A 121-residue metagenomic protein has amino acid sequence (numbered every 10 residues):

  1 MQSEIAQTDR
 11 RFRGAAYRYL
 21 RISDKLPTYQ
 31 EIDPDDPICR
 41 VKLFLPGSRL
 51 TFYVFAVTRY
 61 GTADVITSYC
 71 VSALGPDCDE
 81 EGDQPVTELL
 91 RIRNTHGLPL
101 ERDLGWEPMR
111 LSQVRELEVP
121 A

Functional and structural regions predicted by a protein language model:
M1-P46, P120-A121: N-terminal domain-onset segments
D9, D24, D33-D36, D64 (+3 more regions): Acidic-enriched, low-complexity/disordered segments with a strong bias for Aspartate over Glutamate
Y17, D24, R49, V57-T58 (+1 more regions): Short linear sequence elements within intrinsically disordered, low-complexity coil regions
R40-Y60: Hydrophobic/aromatic-rich, well-ordered segments within soluble, folded domains that form packed cores
V54-R93: Acidic, aromatic-enriched beta-alpha/helix-loop junctions
D77-A121: Helix-rich interaction surfaces within compact, conserved domain-sized segments that mediate assembly or partner
